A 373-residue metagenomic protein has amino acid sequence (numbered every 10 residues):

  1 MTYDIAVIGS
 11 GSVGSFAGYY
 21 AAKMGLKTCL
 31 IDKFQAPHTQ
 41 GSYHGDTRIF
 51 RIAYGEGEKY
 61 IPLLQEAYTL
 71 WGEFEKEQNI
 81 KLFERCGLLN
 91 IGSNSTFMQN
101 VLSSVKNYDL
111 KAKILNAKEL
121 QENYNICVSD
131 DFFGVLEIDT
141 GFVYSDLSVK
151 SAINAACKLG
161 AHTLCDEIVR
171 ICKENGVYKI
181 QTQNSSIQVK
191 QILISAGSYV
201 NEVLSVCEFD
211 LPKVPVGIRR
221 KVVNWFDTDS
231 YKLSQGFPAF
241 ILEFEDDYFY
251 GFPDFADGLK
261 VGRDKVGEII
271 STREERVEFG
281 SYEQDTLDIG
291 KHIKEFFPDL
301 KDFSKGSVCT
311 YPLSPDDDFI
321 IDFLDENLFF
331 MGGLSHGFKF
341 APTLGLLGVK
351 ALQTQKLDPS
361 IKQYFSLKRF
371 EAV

Functional and structural regions predicted by a protein language model:
D4-L30: N-terminal Rossmann-like FAD-binding beta1-loop-alpha1 element of flavoenzymes
A6-I8, I187-V200, G345: Short hydrophobic core segments
V13, Y19-K23, K81-F83, S198-E326: Active-site substrate-recognition segment that forms the wall of the catalytic cavity or substrate channel
K23-Y43: Glycine-rich FAD pyrophosphate-binding loop
T47-N123, F132, Y248-F249: Dinucleotide-binding Rossmann-like beta1-alpha1 core, especially the glycine-rich loop that anchors the ADP
E73, S93-G160, L164, R170-N175: Flavin (FAD/FMN) cofactor-binding and adjacent substrate-gating region of FAD-dependent oxidoreductase domains
R170-I187: Conserved beta-strand-loop-beta-strand element in the redox core of flavoprotein oxidoreductases
E295-V373: C-terminal catalytic lobe of FAD-dependent flavoproteins
